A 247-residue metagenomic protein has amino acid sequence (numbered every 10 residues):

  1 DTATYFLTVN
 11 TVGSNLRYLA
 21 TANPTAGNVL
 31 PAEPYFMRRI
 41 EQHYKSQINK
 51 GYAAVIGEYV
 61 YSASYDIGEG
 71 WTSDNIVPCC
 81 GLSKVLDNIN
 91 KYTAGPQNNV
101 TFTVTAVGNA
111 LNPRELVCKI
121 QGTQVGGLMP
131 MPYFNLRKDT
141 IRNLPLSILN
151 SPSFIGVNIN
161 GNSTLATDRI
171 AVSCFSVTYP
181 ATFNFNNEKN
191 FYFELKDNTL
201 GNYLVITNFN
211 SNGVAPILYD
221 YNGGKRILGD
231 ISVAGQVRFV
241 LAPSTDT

Functional and structural regions predicted by a protein language model:
D1-T247: Structured catalytic cores of large enzymes
